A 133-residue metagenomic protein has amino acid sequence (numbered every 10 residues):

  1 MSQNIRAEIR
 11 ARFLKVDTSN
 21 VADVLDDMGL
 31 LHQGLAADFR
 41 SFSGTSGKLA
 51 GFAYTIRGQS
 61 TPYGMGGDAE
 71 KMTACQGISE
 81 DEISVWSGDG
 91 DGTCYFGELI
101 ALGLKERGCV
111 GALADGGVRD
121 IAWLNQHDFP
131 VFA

Functional and structural regions predicted by a protein language model:
M1-A133: Feature captures the catalytic cores and cofactor-binding loops of soluble hydro-lyases/lyases that act on carboxylate
